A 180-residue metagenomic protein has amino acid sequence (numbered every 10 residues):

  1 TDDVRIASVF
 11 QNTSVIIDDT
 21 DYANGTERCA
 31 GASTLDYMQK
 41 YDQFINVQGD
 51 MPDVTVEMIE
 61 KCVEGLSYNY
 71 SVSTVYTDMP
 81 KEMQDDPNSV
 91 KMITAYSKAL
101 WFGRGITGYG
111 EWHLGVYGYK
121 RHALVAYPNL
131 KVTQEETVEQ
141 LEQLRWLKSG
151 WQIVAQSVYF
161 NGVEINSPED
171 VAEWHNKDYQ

Functional and structural regions predicted by a protein language model:
T1-V9, T20-N24, P87, I165-D170 (+1 more regions): One-carbon transfer enzymes
V4-V47, M51-E64: Short phosphate-binding loop-to-helix
V15, V72, I153-A155: Conserved beta-strand scaffold positions in the cores of enzyme catalytic domains, especially in NTP/NDP-utilizing
D21-T26, P80-E82, G108, N161-E164: A short acidic, often aromatic-flanked loop/helix-cap motif at beta-alpha or helix-coil junctions that lines enzyme
K40-Y41, Y68-V72, W151: Short, high-confidence coil segments that cap the C-terminus of an alpha-helix and link into the following beta-strand
V54-T133: Conserved core of the sugar-phosphate nucleotidyltransferase
G110-Q180: Conserved alpha/beta core of the MobA/IspD/sugar-nucleotide pyrophosphorylase nucleotidyltransferase superfamily
